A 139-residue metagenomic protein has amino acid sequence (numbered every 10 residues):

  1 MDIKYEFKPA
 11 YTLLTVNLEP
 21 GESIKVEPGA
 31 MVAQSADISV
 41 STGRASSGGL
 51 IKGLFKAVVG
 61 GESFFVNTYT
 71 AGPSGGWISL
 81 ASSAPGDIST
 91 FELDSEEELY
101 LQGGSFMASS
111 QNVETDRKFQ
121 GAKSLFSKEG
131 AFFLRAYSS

Functional and structural regions predicted by a protein language model:
M1-S139: Composition-driven recognition of glycine/serine/threonine/acidic- and proline-rich low-complexity segments and repeats
